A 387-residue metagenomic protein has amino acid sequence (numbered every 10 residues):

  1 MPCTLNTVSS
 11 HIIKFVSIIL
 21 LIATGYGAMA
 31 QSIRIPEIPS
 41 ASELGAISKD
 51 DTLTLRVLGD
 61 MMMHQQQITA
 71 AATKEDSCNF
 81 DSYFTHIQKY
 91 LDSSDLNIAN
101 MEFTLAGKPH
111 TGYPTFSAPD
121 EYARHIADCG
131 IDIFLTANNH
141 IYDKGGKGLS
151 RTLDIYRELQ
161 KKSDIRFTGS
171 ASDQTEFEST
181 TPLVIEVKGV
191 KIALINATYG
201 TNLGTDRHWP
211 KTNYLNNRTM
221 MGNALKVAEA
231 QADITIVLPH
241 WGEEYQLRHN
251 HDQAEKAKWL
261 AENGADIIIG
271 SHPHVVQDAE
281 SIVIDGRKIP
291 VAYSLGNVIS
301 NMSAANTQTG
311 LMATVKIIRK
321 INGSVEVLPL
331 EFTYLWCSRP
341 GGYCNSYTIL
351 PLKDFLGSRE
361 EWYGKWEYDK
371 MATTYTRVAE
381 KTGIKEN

Functional and structural regions predicted by a protein language model:
M1-S32: Bacterial Sec-dependent N-terminal signal peptides
Q31-N387: Acidic, metal/ion-coordinating pockets
